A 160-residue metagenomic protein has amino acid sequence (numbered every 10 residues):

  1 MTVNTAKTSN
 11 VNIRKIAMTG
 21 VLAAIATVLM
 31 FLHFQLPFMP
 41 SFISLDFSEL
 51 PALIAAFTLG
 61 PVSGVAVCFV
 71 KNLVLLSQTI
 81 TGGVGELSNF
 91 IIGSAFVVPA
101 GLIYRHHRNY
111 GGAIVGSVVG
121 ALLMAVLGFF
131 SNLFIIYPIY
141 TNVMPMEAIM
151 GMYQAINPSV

Functional and structural regions predicted by a protein language model:
M1-V160: Loop-helix junctions at membrane interfaces
